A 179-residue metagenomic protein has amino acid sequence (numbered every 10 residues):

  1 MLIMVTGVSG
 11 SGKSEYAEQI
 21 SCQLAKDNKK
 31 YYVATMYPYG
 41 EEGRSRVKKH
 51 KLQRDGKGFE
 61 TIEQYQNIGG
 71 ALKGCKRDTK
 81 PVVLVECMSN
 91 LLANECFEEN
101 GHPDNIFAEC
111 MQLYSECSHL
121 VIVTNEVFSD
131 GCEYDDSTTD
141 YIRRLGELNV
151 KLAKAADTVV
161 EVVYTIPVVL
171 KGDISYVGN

Functional and structural regions predicted by a protein language model:
M1-L2, D78-T79, D173-N179: Short, Lys/Arg-enriched, disordered terminal segments
L2-C75: Conserved P-loop
M4, V82-L84, V121-V123: Structural motif
A17, H50, L84, N125 (+1 more regions): Residue-level signal for inorganic ion chemistry
N28-Y31, P81, H119, T158: Residues at the starts of beta-strands that form the adenosine-phosphate
K57-N105: Helix-adjacent hinge/juxtasegments
N90-N179: Replace "adjacent to P-loop NTPase cores in ATP/GTP-dependent enzymes" with "adjacent to NTP-binding cores
